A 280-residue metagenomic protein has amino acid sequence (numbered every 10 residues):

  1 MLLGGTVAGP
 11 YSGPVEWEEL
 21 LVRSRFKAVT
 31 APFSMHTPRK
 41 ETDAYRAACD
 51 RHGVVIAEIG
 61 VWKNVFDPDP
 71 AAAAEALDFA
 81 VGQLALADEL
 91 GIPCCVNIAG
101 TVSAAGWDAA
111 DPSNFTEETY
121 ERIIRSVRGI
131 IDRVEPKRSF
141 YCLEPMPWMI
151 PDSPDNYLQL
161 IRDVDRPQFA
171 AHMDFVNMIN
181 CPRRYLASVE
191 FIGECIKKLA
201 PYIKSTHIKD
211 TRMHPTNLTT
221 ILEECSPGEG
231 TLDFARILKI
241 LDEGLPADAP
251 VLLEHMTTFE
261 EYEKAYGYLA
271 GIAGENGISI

Functional and structural regions predicted by a protein language model:
M1-P93, E117, R128, R166 (+3 more regions): N-terminal pre-domain/capping segments
G5-G9, A31-M35, E58-K63, N97-A99 (+4 more regions): A cross-domain feature marking catalytic cores of carbohydrate-active enzymes and several ubiquitous metabolic/repair
V7-V15, A31-A44, N64-A74, S103 (+4 more regions): Acidic-and-aromatic substrate-binding clefts and catalytic sites of carbohydrate-active enzymes
P14-W17, T42, A76-A80, Y120-I123 (+7 more regions): Aromatic/hydrophobic pocket-lining residues that form the small-molecule binding cavity in soluble enzyme cores
E19, V29, I59, R125-C225 (+2 more regions): Acidic/histidine-rich catalytic cores of soluble enzymes
F26, E89-I92, R138, I203 (+1 more regions): A structural motif
D50-R51, P70-A171: Active-site acidic/histidine proton-transfer and metal-coordination neighborhood in alpha/beta enzyme cores
D111-T119, I150-P167, L222-I237, E260-N276: Short, electropositive alpha-helical surface patch
